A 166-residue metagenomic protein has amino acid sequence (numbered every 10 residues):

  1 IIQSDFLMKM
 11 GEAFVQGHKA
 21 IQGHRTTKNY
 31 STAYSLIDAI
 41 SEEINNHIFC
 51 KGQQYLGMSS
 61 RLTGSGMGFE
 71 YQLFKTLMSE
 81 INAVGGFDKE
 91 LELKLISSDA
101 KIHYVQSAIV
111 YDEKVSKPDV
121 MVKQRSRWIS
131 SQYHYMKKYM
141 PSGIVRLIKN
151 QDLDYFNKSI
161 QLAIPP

Functional and structural regions predicted by a protein language model:
I1-K9: Membrane-embedded segments
D5, Q72, E90, I109: Active-site phosphate/pyrophosphate-handling residues
K9-A83: Long helical/loop segments within the catalytic core of UDP-sugar-dependent glycosyltransferases, especially the large
H24, I102-I109: Catalytic beta-strand/loop signature of glycosyltransferases that borders the donor
L56-G57, S116-P166: Basic/Trp-rich segment in TM-proximal cytosolic loops or flexible interdomain/linker regions
G85-L91: Acidic donor-binding loop at a coil-to-helix junction in glycosyltransferase catalytic cores that engages
L95-I96: Hydrophobic residues within well-ordered alpha-helices
